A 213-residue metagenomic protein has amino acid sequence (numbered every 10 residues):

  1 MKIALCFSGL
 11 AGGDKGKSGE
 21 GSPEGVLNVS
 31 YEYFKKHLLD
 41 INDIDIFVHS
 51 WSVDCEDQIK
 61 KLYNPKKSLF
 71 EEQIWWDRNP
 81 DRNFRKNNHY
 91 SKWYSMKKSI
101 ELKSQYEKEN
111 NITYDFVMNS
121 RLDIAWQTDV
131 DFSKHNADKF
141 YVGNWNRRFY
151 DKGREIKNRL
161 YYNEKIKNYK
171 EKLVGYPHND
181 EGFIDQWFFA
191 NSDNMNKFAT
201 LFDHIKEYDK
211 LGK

Functional and structural regions predicted by a protein language model:
M1-K213: ER/Golgi luminal nucleotide-sugar-dependent glycosyltransferases, focusing on the catalytic module
